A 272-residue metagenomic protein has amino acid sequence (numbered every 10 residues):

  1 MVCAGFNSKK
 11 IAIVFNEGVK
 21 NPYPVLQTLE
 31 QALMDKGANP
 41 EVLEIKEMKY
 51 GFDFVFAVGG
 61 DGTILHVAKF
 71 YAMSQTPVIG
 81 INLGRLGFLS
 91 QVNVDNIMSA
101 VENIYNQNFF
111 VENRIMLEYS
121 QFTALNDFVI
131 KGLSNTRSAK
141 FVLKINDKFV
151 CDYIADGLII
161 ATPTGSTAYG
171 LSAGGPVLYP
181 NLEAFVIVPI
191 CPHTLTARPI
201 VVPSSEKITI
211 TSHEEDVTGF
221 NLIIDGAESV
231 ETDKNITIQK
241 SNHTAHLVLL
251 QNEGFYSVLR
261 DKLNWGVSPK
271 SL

Functional and structural regions predicted by a protein language model:
M1-F54, V58, H66, V94-F110 (+1 more regions): ATP/NTP phosphate-donor binding region
F56, I79-I81: Hydrophobic/aromatic beta-strand patches that form the interior of the parallel beta-sheet core in alpha/beta enzyme
G60-T63, L86, T164-S166: Short glycine-rich anion-binding loops that position phosphate/pyrophosphate groups of nucleotides and phosphorylated
Q75-P77: Proline-centered loop/turn at the N-terminus of a beta-strand
L86-G157: Catalytic core of DAGKc-family lipid kinases
F122, I130, N135, N146-F149 (+1 more regions): ATP/nucleoside-binding phosphotransfer catalytic cores, i.e., glycine-rich phosphate-binding loops
L143, G165, L222: Short aromatic-centered micro-motifs
D152-Y153, I160-T196: Gly/Ser/Thr-rich active-site loops/lids in small-molecule metabolic enzymes that frequently grip phosphoryl groups
